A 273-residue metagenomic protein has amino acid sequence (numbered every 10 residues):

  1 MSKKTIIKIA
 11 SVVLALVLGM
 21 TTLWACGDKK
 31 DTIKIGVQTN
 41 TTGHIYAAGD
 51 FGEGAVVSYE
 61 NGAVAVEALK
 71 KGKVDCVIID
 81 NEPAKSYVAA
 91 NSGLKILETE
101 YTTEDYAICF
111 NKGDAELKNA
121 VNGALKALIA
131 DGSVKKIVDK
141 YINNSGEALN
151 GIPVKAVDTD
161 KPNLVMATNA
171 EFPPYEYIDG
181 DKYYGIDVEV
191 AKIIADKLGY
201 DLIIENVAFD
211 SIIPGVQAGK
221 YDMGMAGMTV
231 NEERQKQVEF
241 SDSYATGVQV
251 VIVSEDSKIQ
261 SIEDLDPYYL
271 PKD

Functional and structural regions predicted by a protein language model:
S2-I33, G132-K192, D196-I203: N-terminal hydrophobic or amphipathic helices and topogenic motifs
K29-E60, N81-E82, T168-P173, Y183-D196 (+1 more regions): Bilobed "Venus flytrap"/periplasmic-binding protein-like clamshell domains and structurally analogous long
V37, N91-T102, K112, K192 (+1 more regions): Acidic, polar ligand-binding/catalytic clefts
N40-H44, A63-V64, E82-K85, T103 (+5 more regions): Solvent-exposed loop/turn segments at secondary-structure junctions within structured extracellular/periplasmic domains
T41, K85, A107-E147, A191-K197 (+1 more regions): Extended ligand-binding regions for polar small-molecule ligands
Y46-F51, A55, S92, I96-E100 (+2 more regions): Ligand-binding clefts/hinges and TM-proximal coupling segments of bilobed small-molecule sensing domains
D50, A55-G62, E67, K71 (+4 more regions): Extracytoplasmic small-molecule ligand-binding "clamshell" domains of the periplasmic binding protein/Venus flytrap
K85-N122, S145-P153, T159, A170 (+1 more regions): Periplasmic-binding protein-like
